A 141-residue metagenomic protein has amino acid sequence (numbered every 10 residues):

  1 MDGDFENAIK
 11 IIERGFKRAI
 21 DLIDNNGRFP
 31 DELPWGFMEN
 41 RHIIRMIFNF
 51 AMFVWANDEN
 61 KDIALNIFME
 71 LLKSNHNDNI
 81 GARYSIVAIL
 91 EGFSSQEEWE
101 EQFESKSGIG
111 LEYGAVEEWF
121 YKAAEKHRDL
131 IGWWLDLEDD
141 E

Functional and structural regions predicted by a protein language model:
M1-G3, E13, M38-F53, R83-Y84: Amphipathic alpha-helical repeat scaffolds of TPR domains
D2-F5, A51-E59, V87-E98: Short coil/turn linking the two alpha-helices of tandem helical-hairpin repeats
N7, D21-F29, N75-Y84, E97-E100 (+1 more regions): Boundary/linker segments of alpha-helical solenoid repeat arrays
A8-G15, K61-M69, Q96-A115: Alpha-helical repeat scaffolds
F16-E39: Flexible helix-coil transition and linker loops at the boundaries of alpha-helical arrays
K17, L72-K73: Conserved structural position within tetratricopeptide repeats
E32-H42, N57, N75: Short coil/turn linker motifs that delimit alpha-helical repeat modules in TPR/alpha-solenoid proteins
W35-F50, I89-S105, I109-Y113, I131-L135: Alpha-helical linker/edge segments of TPR/alpha-solenoid repeat scaffolds and analogous pre-/post-domain helices
